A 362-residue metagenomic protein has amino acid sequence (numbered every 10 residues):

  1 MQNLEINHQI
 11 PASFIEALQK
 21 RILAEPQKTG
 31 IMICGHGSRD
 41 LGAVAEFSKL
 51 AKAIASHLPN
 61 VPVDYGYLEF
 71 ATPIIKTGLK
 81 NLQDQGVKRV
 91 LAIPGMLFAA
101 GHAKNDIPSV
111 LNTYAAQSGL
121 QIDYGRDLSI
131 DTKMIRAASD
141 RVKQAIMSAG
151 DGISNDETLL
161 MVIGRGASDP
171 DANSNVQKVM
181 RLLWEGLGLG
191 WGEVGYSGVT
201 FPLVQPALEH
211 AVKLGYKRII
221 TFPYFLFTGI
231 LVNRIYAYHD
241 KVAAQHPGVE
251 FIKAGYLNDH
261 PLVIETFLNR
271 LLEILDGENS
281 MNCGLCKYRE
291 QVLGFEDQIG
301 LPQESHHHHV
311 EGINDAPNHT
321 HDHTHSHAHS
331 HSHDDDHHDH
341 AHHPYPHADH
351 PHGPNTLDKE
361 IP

Functional and structural regions predicted by a protein language model:
M1-P362: Active-site-proximal alpha-helix that buttresses catalytic centers in soluble enzyme cores
